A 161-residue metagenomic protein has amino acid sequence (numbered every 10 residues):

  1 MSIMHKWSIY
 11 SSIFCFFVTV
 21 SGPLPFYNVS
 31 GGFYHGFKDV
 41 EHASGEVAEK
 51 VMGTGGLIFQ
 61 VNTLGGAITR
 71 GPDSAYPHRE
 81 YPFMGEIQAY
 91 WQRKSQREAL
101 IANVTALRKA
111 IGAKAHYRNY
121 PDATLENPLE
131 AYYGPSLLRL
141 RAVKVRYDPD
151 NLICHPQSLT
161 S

Functional and structural regions predicted by a protein language model:
M1-S161: Soluble FAD-dependent oxygen oxidases
